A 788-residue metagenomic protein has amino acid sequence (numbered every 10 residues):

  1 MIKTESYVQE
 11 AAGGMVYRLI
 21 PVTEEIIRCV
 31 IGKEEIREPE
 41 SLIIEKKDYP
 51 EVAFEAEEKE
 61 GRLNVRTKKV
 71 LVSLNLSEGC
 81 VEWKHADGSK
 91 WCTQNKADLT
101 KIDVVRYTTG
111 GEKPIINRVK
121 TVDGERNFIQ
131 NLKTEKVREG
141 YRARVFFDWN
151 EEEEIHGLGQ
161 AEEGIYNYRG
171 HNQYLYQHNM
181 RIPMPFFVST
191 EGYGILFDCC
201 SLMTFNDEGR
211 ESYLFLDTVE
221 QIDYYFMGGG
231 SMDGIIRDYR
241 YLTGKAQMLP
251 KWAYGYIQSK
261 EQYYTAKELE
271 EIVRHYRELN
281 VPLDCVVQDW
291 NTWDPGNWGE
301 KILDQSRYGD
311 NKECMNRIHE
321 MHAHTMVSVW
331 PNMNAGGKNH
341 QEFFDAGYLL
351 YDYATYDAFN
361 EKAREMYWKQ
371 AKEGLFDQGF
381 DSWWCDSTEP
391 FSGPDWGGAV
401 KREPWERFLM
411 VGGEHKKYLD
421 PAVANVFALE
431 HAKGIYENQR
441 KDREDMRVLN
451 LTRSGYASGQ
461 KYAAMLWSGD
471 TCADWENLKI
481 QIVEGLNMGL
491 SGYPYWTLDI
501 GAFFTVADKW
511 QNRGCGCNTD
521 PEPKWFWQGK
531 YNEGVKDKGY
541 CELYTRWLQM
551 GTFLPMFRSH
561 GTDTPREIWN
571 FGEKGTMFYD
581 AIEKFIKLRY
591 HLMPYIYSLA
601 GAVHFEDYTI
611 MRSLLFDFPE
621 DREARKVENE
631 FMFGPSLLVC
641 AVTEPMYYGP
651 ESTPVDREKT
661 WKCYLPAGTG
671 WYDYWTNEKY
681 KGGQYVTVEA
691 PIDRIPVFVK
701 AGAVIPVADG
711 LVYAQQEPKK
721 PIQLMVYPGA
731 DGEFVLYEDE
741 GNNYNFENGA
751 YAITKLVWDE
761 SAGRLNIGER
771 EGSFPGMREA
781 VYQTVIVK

Functional and structural regions predicted by a protein language model:
M1-I2, L19-I20, E51-E58, L63-N64 (+5 more regions): Short, exposed beta-strand/loop patches in secreted or surface proteins that constitute
I2-E5, R18-L63, K101-D103: A low-complexity, Ser/Thr/Gly/Pro-enriched, surface-exposed linker/loop concept that marks segments flanking
Y17, N64, V70-S73, K90-W91 (+2 more regions): Short, isolated positions in well-ordered beta-strands
L19, C29, V65-K69, L638-A641 (+1 more regions): Short, well-ordered beta-strand segments enriched in hydrophobic/aromatic residues
I20-E24, E38-D48, S73-D87, K96 (+1 more regions): Extended Gly/Ser/Thr-rich low-complexity repeat segments, especially those forming or decorating extracellular
L63-N64, G79-H85, W671-D673: Short polybasic amphipathic segments
S89-R106, R118-T687, P691-D693: Catalytic-domain carbohydrate-binding cleft regions of carbohydrate-active enzymes
V699-K788: Accessory, solvent-exposed terminal regions and/or long lumenal/extracellular loops of proteins
